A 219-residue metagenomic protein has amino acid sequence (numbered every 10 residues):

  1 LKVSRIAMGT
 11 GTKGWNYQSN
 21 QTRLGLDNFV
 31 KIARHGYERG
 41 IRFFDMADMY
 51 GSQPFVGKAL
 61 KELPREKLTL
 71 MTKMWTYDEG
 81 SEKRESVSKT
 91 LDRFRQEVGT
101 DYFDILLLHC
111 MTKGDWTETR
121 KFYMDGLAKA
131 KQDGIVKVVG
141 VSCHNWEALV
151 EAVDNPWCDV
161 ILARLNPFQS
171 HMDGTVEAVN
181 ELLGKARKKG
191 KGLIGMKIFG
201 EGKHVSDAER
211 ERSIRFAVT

Functional and structural regions predicted by a protein language model:
L1-L68, F216: N-terminal binding-site loop/beta-alpha segment at the start of enzyme catalytic domains that lines or forms
K2-V3, E38, G57-T69, D92-D101 (+2 more regions): Acidic (Asp/Glu)-rich catalytic clusters
M8, G36, F44, V56 (+7 more regions): Conserved, mostly hydrophobic/aromatic
G9, A47, L106-H109, S142 (+1 more regions): Conserved residues at the C-terminal ends of beta-strands
N20-G36, S81-G99, H144-V153, S206-F216: Short, acidic/polar
E66-E79, L106-H109: A short, structured active-site edge motif that brings together acidic residues
R95-D115: Active-site groove signature of glycoside hydrolases
M111-T219: Beta/alpha (TIM)-barrel catalytic core signal, keyed to glycine-rich beta->alpha loops juxtaposed to Asp/Glu that bind
